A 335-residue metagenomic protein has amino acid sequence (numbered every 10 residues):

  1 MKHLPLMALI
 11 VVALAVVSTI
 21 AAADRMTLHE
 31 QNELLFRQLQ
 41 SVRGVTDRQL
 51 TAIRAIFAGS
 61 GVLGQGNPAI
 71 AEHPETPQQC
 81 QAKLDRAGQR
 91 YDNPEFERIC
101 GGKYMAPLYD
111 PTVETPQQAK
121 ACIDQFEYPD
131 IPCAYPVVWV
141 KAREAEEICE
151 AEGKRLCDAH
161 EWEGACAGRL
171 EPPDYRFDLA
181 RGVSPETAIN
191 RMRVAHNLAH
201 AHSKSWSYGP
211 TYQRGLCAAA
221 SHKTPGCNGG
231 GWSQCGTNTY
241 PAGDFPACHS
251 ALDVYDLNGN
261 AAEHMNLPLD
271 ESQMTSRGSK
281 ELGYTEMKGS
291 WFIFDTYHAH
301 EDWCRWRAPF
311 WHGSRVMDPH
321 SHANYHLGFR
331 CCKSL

Functional and structural regions predicted by a protein language model:
M1-A8: Bacterial N-terminal signal peptides that target proteins for export
A8-V16: Bacterial N-terminal signal peptides
I20-G61: Intrinsically disordered, low-structural-confidence terminal and linker regions
A23-Q40, P136-R143, E150-C157, C166 (+3 more regions): Disulfide-stabilized, aromatic/cysteine-rich ligand-recognition loop
L50-H160, A165-C166, G259: A short glycine-rich, aromatic-capped structural motif
I99-G101, Y109-Q118, C122, I148-C149 (+6 more regions): Extracellular/periplasmic catalytic domains that process cell-envelope and extracellular macromolecules
E127-Y128, L267-L269, L335: Acidic glycine-/aspartate-rich tracts in secreted/extracellular proteins
R155-H298, D302-W303: Functional-site microenvironments in short loops/helix caps that host divalent-cation chemistry
